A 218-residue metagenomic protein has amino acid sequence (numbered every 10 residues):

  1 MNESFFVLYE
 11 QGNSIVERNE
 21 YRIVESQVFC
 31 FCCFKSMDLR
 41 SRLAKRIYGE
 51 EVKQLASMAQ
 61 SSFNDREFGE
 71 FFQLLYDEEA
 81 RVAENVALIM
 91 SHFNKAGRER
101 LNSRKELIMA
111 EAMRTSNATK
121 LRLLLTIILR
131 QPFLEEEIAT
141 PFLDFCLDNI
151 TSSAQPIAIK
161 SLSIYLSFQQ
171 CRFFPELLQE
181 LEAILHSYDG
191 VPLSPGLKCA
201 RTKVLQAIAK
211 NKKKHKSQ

Functional and structural regions predicted by a protein language model:
N13, N19-Y21: Intrinsic-disorder-associated, low-complexity terminal segments enriched in Asp/Asn/His/Tyr and depleted of Lys/Arg
C30-C33: Cysteine-centered motifs
S36-Q218: Alpha-helical scaffold domains
